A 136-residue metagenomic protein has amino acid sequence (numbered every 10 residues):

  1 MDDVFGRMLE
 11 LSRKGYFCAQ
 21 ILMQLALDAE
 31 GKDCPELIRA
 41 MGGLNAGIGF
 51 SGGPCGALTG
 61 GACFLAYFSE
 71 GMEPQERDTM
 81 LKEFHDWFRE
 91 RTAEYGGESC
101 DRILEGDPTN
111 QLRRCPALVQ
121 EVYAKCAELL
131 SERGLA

Functional and structural regions predicted by a protein language model:
M1-S12: Polybasic, low-complexity association/targeting segments
M8, L22, A26, A40-N45 (+1 more regions): Short alpha-helical scaffolding segments that buttress acidic/His motifs in well-ordered protein cores
I21, L58-Y67, P116-A117: Mg2+-dependent prenyl diphosphate-binding active-site environment of isoprenoid biosynthetic enzymes
Q24-D28, C63-E70, A124, E128: Short glycine/serine- and small hydrophobic-enriched flexible loop segments
L25-G43, A93-S99: Acidic-glycine-rich active-site phosphate/pyrophosphate-binding loop
A29-A40, L65-K82: Phosphate-handling active-site elements
L44-F64: Glycine/serine-rich anion-binding loops at beta->alpha junctions that coordinate negatively charged ligand groups
M80-A136: C-terminal binding/interaction regions
